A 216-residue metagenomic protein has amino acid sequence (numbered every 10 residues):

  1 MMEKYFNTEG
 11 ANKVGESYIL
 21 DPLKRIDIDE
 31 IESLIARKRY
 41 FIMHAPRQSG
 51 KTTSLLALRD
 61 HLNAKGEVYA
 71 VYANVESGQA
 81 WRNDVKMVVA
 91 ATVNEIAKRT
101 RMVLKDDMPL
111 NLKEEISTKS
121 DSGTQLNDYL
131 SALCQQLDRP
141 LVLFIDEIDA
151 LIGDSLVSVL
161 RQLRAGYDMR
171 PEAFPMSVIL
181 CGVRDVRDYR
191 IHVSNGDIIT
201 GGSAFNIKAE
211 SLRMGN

Functional and structural regions predicted by a protein language model:
M1-S49, T53-H61, D128-A132: Walker A/P-loop-proximal flanking segment of P-loop NTPase domains
T8, R82-D106: Conserved NTP-binding/hydrolysis module of P-loop NTPases
A11-V14, S155-N216: The catalytic "switch" region of P-loop NTPases
L34, N63-G66, L133-L137, D168-F174 (+1 more regions): Conserved catalytic network of the ASCE P-loop NTPase/AAA+ motor domain
T53-L58, M87-E95, S158-Q162: Alpha-helical scaffold elements adjacent to nucleotide-binding pockets in ATP/GTP-utilizing enzyme cores
A64-A80: Conserved catalytic segments around the Walker B and adjacent sensor/switch elements of P-loop NTPase domains
E76-W81, A150, V183-D188: Conserved nucleotide-binding/hydrolysis micro-motifs of P-loop NTPases
E95-I145, A150-S158, M169-P175, D188: Mid-core helix/loop region of P-loop NTP-binding domains shared across ATPases and GTPases
